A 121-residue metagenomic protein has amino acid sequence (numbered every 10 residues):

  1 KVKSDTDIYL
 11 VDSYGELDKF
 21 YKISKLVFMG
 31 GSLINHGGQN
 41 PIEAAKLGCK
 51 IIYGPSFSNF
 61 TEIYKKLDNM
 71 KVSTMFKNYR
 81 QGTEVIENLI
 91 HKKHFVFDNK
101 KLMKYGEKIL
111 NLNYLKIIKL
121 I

Functional and structural regions predicted by a protein language model:
K1-I121: Nucleotide-activated sugar donor-binding and catalytic core shared by glycosyltransferases and related lipid-linked
